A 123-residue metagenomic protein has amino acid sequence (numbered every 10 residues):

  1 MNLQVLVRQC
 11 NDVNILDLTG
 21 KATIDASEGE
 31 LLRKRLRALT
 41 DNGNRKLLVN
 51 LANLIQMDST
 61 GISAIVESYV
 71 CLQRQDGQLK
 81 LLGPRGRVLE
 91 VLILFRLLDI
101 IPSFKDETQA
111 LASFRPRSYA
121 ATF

Functional and structural regions predicted by a protein language model:
M1-D17: Short beta-strand/loop segment at the start of cytosolic alpha/beta domains
L6, L82, F104: General small-molecule cofactor/ligand-binding pocket signal
D12, G86, T108: Residues that form or immediately flank small-molecule/cofactor binding pockets and catalytic motifs
L18-G20, D106: Active-site donor-binding loop signature of nucleotide-sugar glycosyltransferases
A22-I101: Amphipathic alpha-helical interaction surfaces in cytosolic regulatory modules
S103-F123: A charged, well-structured terminal subsegment
